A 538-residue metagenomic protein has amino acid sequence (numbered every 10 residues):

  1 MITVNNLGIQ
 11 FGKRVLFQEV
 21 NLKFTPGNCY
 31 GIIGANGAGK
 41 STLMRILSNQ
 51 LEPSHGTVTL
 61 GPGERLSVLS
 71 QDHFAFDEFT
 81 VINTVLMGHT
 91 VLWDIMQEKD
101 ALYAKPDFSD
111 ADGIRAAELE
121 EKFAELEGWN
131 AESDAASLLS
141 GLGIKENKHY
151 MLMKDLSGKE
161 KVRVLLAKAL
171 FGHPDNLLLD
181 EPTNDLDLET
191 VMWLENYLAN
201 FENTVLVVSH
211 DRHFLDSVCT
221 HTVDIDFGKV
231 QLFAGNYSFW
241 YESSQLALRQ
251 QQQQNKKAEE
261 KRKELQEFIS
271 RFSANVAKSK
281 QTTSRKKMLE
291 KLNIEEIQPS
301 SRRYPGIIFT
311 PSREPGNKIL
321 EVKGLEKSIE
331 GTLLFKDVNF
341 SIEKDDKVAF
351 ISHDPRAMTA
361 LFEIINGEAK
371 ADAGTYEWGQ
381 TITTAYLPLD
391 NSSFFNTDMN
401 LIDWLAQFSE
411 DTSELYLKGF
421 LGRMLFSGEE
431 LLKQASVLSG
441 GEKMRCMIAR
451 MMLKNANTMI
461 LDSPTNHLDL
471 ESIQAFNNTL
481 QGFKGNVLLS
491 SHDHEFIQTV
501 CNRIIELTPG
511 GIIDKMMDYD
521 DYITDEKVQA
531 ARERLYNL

Functional and structural regions predicted by a protein language model:
M1-N255, S312-L538: ABC ATP-binding cassette signature C-motif
Y103, Y241, S270-S273, A277 (+1 more regions): A structural signal for long alpha-helical coiled-coils and helix-turn connectors that form the cytosolic signaling
G113, L186-D187, T283-I294: Extended non-transmembrane interhelical loops and adjacent amphipathic helices of multipass membrane proteins
A136-L142, E267, R271, K287-L292: Short amphipathic coiled-coil heptad-repeat segments
Q251-R271, K278-K287, R303, T524-L538: ABC ATPase nucleotide-binding domains
A277-Q281, K291-S301, E377: Proline-centered turn/helix-capping motifs that create local helix->coil transitions or kinks
I297-E321: Amphipathic heptad-repeat alpha-helical coiled-coil/stalk segments that mediate oligomerization, filament/stalk
